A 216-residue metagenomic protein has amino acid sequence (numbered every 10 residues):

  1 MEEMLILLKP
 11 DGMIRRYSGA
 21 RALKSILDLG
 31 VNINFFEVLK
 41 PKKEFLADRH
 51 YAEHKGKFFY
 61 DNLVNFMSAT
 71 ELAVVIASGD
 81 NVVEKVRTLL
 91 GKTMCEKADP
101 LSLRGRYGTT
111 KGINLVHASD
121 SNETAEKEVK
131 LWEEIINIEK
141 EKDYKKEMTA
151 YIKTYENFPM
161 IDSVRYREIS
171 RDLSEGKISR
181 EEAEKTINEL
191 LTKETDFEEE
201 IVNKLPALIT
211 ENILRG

Functional and structural regions predicted by a protein language model:
M1-G216: Non-catalytic terminal and connector segments of soluble metabolic enzymes
